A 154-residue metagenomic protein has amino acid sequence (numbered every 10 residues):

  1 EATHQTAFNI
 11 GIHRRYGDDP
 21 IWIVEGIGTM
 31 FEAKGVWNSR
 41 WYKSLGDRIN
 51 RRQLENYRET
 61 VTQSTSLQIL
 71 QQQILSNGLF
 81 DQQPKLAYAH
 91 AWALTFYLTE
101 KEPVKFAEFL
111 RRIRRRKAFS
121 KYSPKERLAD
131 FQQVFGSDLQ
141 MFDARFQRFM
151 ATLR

Functional and structural regions predicted by a protein language model:
E1-N9, G26, M30: Catalytic glutamate of the conserved HExxH
R15-R154: Acidic/His/Gly-enriched intrinsically disordered linker/tail segments that often contain short helix/coil "MoRF-like"
